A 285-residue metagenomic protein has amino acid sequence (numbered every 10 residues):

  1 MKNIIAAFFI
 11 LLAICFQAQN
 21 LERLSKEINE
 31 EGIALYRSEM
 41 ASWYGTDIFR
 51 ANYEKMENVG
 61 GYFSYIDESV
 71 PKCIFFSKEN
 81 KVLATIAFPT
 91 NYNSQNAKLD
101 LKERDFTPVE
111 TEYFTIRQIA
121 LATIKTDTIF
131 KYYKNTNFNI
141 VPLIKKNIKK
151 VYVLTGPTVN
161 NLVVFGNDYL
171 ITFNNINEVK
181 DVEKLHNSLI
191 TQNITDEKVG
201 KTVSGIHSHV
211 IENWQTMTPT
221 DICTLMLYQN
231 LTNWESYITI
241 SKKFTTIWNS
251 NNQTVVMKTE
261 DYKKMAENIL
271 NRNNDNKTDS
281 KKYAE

Functional and structural regions predicted by a protein language model:
M1-L24: Bacterial Sec-dependent N-terminal signal peptides
K2-F9, Y169-F173, V179-K180, K184 (+3 more regions): N-terminal, helix-rich and Lys/Arg-enriched segments in bacterial and organellar proteins
N20-D100, D105, Q118-I148, I190-E285: Active-site-proximal loop/helix of nucleotide/amide-processing enzymes and allied scaffolds
T111-I119: Short secondary-structure boundary segments
V151-L154: N-terminal, charge-rich interaction modules
P157-N161, G166-E197: Short helix-loop boundary/capping segments
